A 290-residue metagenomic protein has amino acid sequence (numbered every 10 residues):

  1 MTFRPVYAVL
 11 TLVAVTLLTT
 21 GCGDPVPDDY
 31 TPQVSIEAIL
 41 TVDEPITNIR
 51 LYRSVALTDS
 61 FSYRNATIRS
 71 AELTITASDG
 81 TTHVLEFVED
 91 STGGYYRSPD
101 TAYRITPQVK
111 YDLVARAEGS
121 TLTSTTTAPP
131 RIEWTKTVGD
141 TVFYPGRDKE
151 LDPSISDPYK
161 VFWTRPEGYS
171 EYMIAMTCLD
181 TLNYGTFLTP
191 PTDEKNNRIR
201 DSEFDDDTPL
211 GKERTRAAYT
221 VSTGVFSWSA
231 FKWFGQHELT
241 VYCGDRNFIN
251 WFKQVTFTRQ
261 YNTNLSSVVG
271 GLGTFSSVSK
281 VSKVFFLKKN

Functional and structural regions predicted by a protein language model:
M1-T20: Sec-dependent bacterial lipoprotein signal peptides
C22-N290: A sequence/structural signal for flexible, mid-protein segments enriched in small/helix-disrupting residues
